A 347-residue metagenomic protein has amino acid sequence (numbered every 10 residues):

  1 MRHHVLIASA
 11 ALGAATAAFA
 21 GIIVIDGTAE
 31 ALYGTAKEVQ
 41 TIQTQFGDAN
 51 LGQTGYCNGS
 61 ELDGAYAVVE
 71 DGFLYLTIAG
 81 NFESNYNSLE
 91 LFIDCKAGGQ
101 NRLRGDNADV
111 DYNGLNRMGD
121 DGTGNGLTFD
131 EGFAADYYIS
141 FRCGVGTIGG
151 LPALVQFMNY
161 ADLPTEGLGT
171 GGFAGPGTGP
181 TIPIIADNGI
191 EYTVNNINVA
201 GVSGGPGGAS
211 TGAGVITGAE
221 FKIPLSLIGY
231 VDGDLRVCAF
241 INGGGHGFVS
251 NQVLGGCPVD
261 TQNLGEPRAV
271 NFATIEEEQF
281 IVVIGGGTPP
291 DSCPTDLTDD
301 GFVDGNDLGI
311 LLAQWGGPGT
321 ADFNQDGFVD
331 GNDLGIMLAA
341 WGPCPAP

Functional and structural regions predicted by a protein language model:
M1-A8: Bacterial N-terminal signal peptides that target proteins for export
A10-L12: Short, linear, compositionally biased motifs with a strong N-terminal bias
F19, V283-D296, C344-P347: Low-complexity, Pro/Thr/Ser/Gly/Ala-rich linker/spacer regions in secreted, extracellular modular proteins
G21-P290: Surface-exposed extracytoplasmic segments
Y86, P318-T320: Short secondary-structure junction motifs
L297-P318, D326-A346: Alpha-helical segments with a strong preference for the paired helices of cellulosomal dockerin domains
F323: Surface-exposed aromatic
